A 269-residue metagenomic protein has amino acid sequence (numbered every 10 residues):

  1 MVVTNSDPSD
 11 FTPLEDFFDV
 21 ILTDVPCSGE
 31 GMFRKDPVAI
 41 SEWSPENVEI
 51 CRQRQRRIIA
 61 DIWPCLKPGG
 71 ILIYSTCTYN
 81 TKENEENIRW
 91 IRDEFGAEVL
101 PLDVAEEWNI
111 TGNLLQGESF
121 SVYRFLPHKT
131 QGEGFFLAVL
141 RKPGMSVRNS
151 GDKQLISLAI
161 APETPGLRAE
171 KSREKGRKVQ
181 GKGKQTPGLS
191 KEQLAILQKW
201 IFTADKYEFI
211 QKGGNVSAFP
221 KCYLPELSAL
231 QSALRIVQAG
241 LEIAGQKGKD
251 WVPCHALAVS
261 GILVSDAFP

Functional and structural regions predicted by a protein language model:
M1-D16: S-adenosyl-L-methionine
D19-A60, C77-E83: Mobile active-site "lid"/loop adjacent to the S-adenosyl-L-methionine
V20, S121-V147, D152-K153: Core SAM-dependent methyltransferase catalytic element
E46, E85-E107: Conserved Class I S-adenosyl-L-methionine
L66-P68: Helix-to-beta-strand junctions that scaffold the AdoMet/dcAdoMet cofactor pocket in Class I SAM-dependent enzymes
I71-S75: Conserved beta-strand signature within the Rossmann-like core of class I S-adenosyl-L-methionine
V99-T130: Class I S-adenosyl-L-methionine
E133, P143-P269: Polybasic, low-complexity RNA-engagement segments
